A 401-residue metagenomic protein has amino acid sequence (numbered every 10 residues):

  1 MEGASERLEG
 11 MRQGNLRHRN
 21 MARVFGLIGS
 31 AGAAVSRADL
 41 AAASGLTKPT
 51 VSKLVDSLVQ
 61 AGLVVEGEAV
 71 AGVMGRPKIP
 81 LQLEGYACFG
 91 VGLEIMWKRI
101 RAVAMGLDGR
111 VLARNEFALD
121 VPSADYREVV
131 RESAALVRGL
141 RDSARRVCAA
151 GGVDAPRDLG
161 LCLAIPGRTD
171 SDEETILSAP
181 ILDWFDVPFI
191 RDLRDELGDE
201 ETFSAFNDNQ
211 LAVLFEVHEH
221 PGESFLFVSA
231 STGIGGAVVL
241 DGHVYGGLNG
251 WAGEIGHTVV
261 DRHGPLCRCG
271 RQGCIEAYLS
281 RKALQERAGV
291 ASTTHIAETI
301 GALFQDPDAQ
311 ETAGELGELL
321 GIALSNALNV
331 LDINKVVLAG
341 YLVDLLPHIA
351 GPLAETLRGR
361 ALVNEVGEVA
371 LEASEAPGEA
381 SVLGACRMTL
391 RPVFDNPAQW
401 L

Functional and structural regions predicted by a protein language model:
M1-A69, V73-P77, Q82-R157, E219 (+3 more regions): ATP-binding/phosphotransfer module of carbohydrate and carboxylate kinases, centering on a glycine-rich
L93, G151-V153, R157-A164, R168-Q285 (+2 more regions): Phosphate-binding/catalytic loop of phosphoryl-transfer enzymes
